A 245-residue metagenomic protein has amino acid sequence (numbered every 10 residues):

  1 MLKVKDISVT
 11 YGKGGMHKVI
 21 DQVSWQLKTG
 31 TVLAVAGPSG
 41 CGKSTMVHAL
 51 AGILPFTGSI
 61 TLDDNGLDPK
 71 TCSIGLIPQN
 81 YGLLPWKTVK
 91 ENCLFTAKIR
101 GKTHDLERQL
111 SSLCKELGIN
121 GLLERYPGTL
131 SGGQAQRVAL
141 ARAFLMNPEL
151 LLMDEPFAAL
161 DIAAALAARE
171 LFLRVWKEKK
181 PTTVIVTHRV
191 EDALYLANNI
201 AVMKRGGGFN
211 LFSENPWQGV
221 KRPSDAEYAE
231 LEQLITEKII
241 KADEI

Functional and structural regions predicted by a protein language model:
G12-G14, P55, K87, E91-L106 (+1 more regions): ABC-type ATPase nucleotide-binding domains, specifically the catalytic core motifs of the NBD
A36-P38: The feature captures the beta-strand-to-loop junction immediately N-terminal to the Walker
A51: Helix-to-loop junction immediately C-terminal to a conserved catalytic motif
G58-K70: Conserved ABC transporter NBD signature motif
H104-L122, R174: Conserved ABC ATPase "signature" region
Y126-L130, Q134: Conserved ABC ATPase signature
L145-E149: A short, proline-enriched helix->beta-strand linker immediately N-terminal to the Walker B motif in ABC-type P-loop
